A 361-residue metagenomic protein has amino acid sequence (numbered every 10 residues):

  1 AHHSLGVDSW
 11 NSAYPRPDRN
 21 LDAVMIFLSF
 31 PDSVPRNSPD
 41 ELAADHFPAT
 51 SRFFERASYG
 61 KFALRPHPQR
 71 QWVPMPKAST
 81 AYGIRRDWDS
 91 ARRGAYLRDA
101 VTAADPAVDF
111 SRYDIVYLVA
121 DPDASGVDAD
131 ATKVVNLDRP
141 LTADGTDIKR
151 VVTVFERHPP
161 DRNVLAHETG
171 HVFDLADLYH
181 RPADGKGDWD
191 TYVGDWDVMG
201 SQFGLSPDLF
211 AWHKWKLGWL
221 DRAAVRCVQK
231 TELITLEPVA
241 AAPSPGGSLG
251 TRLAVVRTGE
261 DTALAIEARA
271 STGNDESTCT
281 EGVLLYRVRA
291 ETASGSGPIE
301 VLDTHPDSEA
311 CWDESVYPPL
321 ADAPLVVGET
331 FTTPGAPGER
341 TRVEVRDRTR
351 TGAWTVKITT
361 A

Functional and structural regions predicted by a protein language model:
A1-H158, A166, D184, P334-G335 (+1 more regions): Zn2+-dependent metallopeptidase catalytic core
S4-G6, D138-F155, I234-A361: Non-catalytic C-terminal accessory/binding modules of secreted extracellular proteins
N20, Y192-G194, T280: Short, solvent-exposed loop/turn segments at the edges of secondary structure
M25, F54, A100, L118 (+8 more regions): Generic structural hydrophobic/aromatic packing signal, biased to beta-strands
F30, D123, F203-G204, A290 (+1 more regions): Residues that form or immediately flank small-molecule/cofactor binding pockets and catalytic motifs
D32-S38, S206-A211, N274-E276, S294: Short, solvent-exposed loop/turn elements at domain surfaces
R52, Y59-L64, D188-W219, A290-C311: N-terminal short leaders/motifs
F110, I115, D123-D275: Extracellular hydrolytic enzyme modules, especially secreted metalloproteases of the metzincin/thermolysin-like class
